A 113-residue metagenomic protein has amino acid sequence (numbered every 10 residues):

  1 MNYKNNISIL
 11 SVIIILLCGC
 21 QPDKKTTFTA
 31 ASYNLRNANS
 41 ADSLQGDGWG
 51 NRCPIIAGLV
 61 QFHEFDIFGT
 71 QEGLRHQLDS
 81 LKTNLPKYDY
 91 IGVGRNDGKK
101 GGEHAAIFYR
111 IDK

Functional and structural regions predicted by a protein language model:
M1-Y3: N-terminal secretory signal peptides that target proteins for export/translocation
N6-I9, C18-N84, R95-E103: N-terminal, active-site-proximal structural segment of metallo-dependent hydrolase catalytic domains
T83-Y90, R110-K113: A SAM-dependent methyltransferase catalytic signature shared across enzymes that methylate proteins
I91-G98, Y109: Acidic, polar ligand-binding/catalytic clefts
K100-K113: Conserved beta strand-loop-helix elements of the APE1-like EEP
